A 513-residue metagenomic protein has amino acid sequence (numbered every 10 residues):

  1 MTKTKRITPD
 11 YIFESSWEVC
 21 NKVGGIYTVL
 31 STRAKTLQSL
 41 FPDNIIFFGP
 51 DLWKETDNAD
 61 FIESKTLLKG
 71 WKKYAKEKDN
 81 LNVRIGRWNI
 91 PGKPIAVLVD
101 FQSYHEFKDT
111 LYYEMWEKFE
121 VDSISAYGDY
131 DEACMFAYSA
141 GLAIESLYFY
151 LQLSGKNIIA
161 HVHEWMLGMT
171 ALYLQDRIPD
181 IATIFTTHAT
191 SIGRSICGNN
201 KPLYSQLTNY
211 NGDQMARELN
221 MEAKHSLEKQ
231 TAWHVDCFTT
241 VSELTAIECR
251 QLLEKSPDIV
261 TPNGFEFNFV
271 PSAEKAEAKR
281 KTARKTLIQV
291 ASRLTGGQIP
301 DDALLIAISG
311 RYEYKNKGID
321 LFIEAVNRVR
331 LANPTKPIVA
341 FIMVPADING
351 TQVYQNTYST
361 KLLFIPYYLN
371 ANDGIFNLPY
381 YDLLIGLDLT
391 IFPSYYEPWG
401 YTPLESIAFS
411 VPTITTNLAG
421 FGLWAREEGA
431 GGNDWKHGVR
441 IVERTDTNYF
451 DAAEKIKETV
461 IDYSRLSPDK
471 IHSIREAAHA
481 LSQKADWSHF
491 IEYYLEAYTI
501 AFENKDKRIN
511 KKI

Functional and structural regions predicted by a protein language model:
M1-I513: Catalytic cores of nucleotide-sugar-dependent glycosyltransferases that transfer UDP/GDP/TDP-activated
